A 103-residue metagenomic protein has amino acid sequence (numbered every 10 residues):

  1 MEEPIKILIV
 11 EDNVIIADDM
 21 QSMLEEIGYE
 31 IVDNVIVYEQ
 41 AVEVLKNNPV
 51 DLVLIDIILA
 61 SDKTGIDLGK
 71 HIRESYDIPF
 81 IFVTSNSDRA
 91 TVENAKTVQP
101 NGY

Functional and structural regions predicted by a protein language model:
M1-L8: Non-catalytic signal-transmission and effector/linker regions of two-component phosphorelay proteins
N13-D33, Y38-E39: Two-component/phosphorelay signaling modules centered on CheY-like receiver
Q21, N34-L52, A60: Acidic, metal-coordinating helix/loop segments flanking the phosphotransfer/catalytic sites of two-component signaling
E43, T64-I78, T97: Short amphipathic alpha-helix used as the core "switch/output" element in two-component signaling
D67, S87-Y103: Alpha4 helix (beta4-alpha4-beta5 surface) of REC/receiver domains from two-component response regulators
